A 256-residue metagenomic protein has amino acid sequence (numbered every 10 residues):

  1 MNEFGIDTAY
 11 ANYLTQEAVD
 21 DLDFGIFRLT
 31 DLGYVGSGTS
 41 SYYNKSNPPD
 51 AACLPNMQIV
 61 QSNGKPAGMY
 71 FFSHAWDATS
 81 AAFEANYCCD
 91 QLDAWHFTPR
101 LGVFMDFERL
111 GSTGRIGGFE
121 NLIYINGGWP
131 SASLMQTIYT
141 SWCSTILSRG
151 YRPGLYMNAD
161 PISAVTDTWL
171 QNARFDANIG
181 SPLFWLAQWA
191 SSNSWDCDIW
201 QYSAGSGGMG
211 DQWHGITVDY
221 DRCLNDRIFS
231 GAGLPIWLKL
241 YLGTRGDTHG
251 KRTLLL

Functional and structural regions predicted by a protein language model:
M1-D23, L170-G250: Functionally critical loop-and-helix segments that line ligand-binding/catalytic clefts of soluble enzyme domains
M1-R149: Substrate-binding cleft of extracellular glycoside hydrolase catalytic domains
L32, H74, L110, D160-I162 (+2 more regions): Short, solvent-exposed loop/turn segments at secondary-structure junctions
A67, R152-G154, F184: Hydrophobic anchor at the start of a short beta-strand that flanks the dinucleotide cofactor-binding loop
N86-V103, R109-G111, T166-D196: Structural recognition of alpha->loop->beta junctions
S112-S131, A159-T168, C197-T217: Short secondary-structure transition/capping segments
I146-T166: Aromatic-lined carbohydrate-recognition surfaces of secreted/lumenal glycan-active proteins
L254-L255: Low-complexity, Pro/Ser/Thr-rich intrinsically disordered segments of extracellular/cell-surface proteins
